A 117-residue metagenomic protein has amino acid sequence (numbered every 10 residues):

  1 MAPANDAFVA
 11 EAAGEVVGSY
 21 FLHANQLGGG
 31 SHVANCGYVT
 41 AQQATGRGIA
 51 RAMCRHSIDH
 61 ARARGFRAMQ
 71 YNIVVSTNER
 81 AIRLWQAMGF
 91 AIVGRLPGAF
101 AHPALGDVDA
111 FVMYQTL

Functional and structural regions predicted by a protein language model:
M1-Q43, C54-R55, T116-L117: Acetyl-CoA-dependent GNAT
Y38-T40, G46-A63, E79-A87: Conserved acetyl-CoA-binding loop-helix of GNAT-fold acetyltransferases
A61-V74: Conserved GNAT acetyl-CoA-binding A-motif
Y71-A81, A99-P103: Conserved beta-strand-loop-alpha-helix junction that forms the acyl-donor binding cleft
Q86-L96: Conserved acetyl-CoA-binding loop of GNAT-fold acetyltransferases
L96, H102-L117: Terminal substrate-recognition subdomain of acyl/acetyltransferases
